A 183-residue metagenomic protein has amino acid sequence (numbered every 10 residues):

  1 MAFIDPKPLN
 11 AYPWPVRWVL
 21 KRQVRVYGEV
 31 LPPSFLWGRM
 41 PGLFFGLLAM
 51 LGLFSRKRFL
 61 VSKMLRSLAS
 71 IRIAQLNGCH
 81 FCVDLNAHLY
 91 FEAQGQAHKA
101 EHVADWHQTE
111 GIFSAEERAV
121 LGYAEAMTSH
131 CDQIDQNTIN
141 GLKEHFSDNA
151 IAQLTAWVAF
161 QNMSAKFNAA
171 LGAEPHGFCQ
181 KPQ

Functional and structural regions predicted by a protein language model:
M1-Q183: Hydrophobic alpha-helical segments
